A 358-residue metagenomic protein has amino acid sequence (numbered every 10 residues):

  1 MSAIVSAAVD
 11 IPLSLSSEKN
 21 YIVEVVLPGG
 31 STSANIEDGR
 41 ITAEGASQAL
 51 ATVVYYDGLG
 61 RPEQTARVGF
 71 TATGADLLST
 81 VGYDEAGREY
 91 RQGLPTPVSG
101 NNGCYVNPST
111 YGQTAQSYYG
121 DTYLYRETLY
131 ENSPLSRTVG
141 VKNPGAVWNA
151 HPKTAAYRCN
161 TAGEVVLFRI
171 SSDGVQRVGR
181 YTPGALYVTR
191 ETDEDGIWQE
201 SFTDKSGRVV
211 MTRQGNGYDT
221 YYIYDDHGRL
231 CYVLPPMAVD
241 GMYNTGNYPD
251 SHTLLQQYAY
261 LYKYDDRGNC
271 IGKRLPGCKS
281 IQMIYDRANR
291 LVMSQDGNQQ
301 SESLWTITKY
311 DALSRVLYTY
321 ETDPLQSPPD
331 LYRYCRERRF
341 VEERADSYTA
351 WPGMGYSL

Functional and structural regions predicted by a protein language model:
A3-L358: Beta-strand elements of repeat-based all-beta scaffolds
